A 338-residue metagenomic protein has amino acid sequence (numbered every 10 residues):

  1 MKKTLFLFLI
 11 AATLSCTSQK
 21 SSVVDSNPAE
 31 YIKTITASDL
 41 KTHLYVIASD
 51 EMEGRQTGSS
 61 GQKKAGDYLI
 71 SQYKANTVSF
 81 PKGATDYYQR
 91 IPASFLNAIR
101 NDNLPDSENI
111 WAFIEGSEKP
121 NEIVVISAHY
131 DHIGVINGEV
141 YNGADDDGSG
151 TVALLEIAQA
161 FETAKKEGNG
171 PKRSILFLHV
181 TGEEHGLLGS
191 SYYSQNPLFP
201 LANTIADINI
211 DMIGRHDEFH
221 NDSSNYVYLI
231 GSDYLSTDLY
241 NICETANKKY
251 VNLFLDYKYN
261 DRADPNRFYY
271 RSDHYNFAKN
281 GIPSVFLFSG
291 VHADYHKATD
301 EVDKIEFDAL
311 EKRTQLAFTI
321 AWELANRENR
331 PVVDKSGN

Functional and structural regions predicted by a protein language model:
M1-N27: Bacterial Sec-dependent N-terminal signal peptides
V23-V24, A29, T34-K64, N76-K82 (+1 more regions): N-terminal capping segment at the start of a domain
D25-T34, D50-S60, L96-N101, G138-D147 (+4 more regions): Second-shell loop/turn segments in exported
N27, F288-N338: His/Asp/Glu-rich mid-to-C-terminal helical/loop segments that flank catalytic regions of hydrolases
I47, Y73, R100-G134: Acidic/His- and Gly-rich active-site-bordering loop/insert found across diverse amide/peptide-bond hydrolases
R55-I114: A non-catalytic alpha/beta surface segment that caps or lines the substrate-entry region of metallo-dependent hydrolase
I110, I126-H185, A317: Alpha-helical metal-binding/catalytic segments enriched in His/Glu/Asp
V180-S284, V332: Metal-dependent peptidase/peptidase-like ectodomains
